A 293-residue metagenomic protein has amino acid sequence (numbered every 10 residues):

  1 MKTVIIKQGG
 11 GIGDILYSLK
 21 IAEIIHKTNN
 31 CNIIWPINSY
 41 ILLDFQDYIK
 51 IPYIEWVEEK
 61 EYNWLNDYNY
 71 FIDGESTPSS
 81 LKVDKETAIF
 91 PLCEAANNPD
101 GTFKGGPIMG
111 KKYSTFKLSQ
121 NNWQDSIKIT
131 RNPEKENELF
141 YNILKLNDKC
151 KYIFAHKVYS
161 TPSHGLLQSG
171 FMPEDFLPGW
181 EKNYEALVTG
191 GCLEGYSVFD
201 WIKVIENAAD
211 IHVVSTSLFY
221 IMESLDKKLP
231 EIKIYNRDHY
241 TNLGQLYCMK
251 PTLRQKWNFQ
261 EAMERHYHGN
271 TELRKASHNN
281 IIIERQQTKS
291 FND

Functional and structural regions predicted by a protein language model:
M1-D293: Catalytic machinery of carbohydrate-active enzymes, primarily nucleotide-sugar-dependent glycosyltransferases
